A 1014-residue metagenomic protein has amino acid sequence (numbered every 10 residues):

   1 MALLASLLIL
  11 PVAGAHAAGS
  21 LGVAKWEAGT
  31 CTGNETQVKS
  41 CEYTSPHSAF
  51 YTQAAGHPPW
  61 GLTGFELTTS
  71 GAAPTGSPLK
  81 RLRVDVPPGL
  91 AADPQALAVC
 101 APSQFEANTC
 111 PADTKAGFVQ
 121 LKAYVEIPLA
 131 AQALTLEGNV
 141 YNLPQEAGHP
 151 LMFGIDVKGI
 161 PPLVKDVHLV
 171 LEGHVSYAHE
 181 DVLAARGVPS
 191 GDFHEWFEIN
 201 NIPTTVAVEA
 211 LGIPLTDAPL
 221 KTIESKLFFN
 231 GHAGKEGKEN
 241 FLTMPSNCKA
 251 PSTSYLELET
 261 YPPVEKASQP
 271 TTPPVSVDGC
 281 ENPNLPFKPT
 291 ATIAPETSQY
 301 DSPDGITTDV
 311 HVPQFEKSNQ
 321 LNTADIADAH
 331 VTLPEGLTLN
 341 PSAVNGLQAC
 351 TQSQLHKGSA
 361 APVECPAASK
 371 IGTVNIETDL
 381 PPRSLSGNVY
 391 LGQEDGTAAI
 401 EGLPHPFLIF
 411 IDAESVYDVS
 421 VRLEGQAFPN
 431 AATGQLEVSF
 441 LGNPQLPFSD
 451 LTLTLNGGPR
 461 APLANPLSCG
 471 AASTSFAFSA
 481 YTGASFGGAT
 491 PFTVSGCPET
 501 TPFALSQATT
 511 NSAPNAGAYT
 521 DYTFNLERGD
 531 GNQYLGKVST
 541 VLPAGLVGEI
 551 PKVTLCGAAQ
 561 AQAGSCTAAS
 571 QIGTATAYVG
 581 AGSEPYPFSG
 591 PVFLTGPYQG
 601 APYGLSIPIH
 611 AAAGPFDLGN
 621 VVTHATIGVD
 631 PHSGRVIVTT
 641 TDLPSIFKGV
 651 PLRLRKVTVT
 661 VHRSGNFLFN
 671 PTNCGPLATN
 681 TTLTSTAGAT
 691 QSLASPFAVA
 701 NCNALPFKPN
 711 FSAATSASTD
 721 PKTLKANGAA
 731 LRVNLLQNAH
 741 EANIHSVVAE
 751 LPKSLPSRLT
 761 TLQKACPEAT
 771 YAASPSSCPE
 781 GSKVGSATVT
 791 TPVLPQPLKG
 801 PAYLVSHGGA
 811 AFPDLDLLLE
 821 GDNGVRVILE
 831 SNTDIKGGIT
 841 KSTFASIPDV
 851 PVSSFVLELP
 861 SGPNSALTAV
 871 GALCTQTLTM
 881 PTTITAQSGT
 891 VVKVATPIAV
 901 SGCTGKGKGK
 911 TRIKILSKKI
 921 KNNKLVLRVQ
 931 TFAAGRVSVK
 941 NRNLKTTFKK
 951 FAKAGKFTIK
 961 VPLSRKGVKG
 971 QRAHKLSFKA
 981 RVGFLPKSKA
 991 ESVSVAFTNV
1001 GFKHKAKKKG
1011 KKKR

Functional and structural regions predicted by a protein language model:
M1-A17: Sec-dependent, cleavable N-terminal signal peptides
L3, L82, A329, V538 (+5 more regions): Residue-level detector of buried hydrophobic side-chain packing in well-ordered secondary-structure elements
H16-K908, V1000, K1007, K1011-R1014: Ser/Thr/Pro/Gly-rich, low-complexity intrinsically disordered stalk/linker tracts of secreted and surface-exposed
N532, E741, Q930-R936: Short proline/glycine-enriched turn/loop motifs at strand-loop junctions of beta-rich domains
C566, K949-F957: Short proline/glycine- and polar residue-rich coil/turn motifs
I913-L916: Surface-exposed, proline-enriched loop/turn segments that connect beta strands in immunoglobulin-like
R936-N943: Change to "...patches in solvent-exposed regions of secreted, membrane-anchored, or virion-exposed structural
G983-F1002: C-terminal tail/sorting-segment detector
